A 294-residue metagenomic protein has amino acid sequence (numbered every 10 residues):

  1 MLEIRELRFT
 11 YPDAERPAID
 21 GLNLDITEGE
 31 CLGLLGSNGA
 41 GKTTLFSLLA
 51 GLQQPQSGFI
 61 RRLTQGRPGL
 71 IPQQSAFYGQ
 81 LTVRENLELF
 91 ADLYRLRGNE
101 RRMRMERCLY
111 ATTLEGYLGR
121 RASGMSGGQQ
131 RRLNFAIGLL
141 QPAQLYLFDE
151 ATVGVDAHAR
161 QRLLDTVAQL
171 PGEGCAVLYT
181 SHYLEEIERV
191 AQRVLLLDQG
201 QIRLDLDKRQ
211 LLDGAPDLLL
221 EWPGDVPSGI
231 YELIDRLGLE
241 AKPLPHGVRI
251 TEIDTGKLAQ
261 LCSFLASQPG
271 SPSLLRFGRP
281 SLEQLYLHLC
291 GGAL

Functional and structural regions predicted by a protein language model:
M1-I4, R8-G21: A short, flexible loop at the N-terminus of ABC-type nucleotide-binding domains that lies
L35-S37: The feature captures the beta-strand-to-loop junction immediately N-terminal to the Walker
A50: Helix-to-loop junction immediately C-terminal to a conserved catalytic motif
E88, D92, E100-Y117: Conserved ABC ATPase "signature" region
Y146-E150: Catalytic Walker B motif of ABC-type/P-loop ATPase nucleotide-binding domains
L164-E252: ABC transporter nucleotide-binding domain
